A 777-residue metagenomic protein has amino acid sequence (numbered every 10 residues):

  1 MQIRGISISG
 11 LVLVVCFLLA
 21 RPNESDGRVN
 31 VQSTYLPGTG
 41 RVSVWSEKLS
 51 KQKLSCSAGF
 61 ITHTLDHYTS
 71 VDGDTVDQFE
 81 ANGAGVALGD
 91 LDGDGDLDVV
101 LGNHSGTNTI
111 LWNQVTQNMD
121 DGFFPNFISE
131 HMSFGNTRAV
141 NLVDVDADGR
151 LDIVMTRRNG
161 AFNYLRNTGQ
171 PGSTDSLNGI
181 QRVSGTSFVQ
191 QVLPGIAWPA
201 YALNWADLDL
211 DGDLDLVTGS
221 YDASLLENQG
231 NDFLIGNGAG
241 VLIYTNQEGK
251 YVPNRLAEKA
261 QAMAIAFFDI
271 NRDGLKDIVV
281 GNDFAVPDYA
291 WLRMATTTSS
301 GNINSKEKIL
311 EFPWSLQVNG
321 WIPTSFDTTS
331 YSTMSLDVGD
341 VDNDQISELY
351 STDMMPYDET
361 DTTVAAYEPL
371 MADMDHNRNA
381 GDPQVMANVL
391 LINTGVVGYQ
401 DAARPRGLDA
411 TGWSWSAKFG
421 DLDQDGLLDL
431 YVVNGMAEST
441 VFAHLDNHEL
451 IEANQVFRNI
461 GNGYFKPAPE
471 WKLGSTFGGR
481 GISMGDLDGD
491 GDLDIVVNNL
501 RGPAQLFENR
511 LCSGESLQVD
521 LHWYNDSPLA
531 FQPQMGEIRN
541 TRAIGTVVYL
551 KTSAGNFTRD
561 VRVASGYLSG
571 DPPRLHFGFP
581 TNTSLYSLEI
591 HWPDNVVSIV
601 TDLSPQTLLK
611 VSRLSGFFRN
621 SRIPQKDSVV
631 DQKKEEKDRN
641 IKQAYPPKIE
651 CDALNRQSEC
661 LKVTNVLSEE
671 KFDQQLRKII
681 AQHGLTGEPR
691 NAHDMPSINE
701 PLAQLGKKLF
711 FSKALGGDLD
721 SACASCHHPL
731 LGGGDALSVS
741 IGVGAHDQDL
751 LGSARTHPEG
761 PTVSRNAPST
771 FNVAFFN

Functional and structural regions predicted by a protein language model:
I8, L19, R622-A703: Post-cleavage N-terminal segment of exported redox proteins
P22, R28, T69-G73, Y251-P253 (+2 more regions): Gly/Ser/Thr/Pro-enriched helix-cap/hinge segments flanking short amphipathic alpha-helices
S25-A81, W112-G135, R166-W198, G230-A260 (+7 more regions): Blade-edge motifs of beta-propeller repeat domains
G83-G93, N136-A147, P199-L210, L214 (+5 more regions): Beta-propeller blade termini
L97-N103, I153-R157, L216-S220, D277-N282 (+4 more regions): Hydrophobic beta-strand segments that make up the repeating blades of beta-propeller and related beta-repeat
T107-I110, A161-Y164, L225, V241 (+4 more regions): Structural signal for beta-propeller blades
A200, A285, A295, G320-M355 (+8 more regions): Repeat-solenoid scaffold signature
A206, L685-A703, K708-N777: Extracytoplasmic redox metalloprotein regions
